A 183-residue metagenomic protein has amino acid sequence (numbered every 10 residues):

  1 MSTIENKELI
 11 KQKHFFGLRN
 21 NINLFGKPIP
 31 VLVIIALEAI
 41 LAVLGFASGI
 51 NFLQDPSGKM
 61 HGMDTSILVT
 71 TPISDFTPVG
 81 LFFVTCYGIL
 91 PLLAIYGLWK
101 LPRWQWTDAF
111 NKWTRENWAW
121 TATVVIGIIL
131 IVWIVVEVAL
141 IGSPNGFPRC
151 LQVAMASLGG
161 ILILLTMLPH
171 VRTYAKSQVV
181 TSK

Functional and structural regions predicted by a protein language model:
S2-K183: Topology signature of small-to-medium multi-pass alpha-helical membrane proteins
